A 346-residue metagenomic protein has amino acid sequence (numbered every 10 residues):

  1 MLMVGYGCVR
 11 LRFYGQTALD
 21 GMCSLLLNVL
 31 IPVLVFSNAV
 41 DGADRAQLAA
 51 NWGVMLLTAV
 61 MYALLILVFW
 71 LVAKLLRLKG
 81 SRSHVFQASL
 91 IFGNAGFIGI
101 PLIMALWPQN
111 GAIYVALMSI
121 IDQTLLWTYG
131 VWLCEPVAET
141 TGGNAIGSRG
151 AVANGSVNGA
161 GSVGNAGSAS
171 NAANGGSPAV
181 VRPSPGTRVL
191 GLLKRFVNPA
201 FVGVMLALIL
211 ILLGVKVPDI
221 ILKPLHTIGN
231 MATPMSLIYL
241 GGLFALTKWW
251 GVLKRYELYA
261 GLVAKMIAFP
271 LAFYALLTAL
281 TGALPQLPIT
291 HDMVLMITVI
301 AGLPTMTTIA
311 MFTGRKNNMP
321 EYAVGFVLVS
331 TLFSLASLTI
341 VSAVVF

Functional and structural regions predicted by a protein language model:
M1-F346: Alpha-helical transmembrane segments of multi-pass small-molecule/ion transporters
